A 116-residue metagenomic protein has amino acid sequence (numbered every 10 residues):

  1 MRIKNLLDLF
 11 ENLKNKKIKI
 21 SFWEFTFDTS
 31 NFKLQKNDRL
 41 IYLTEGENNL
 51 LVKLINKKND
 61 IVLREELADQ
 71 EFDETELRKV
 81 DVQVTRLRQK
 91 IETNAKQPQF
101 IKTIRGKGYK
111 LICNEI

Functional and structural regions predicted by a protein language model:
M1, I104-R105: Σ70-family region 2.3-2.4 aromatic/basic alpha-helix that recognizes the −10 promoter and nucleates DNA melting
M1-F22: Basic, amphipathic DNA-recognition helix from helix-turn-helix-like DNA-binding domains
K19, F100-I101, G108: Residues at or immediately flanking beta-strands
S21-N49, K110-I116: A structural micro-motif at secondary-structure boundaries
K33, D38-Q99, R105: Positively charged, aromatic-enriched patches within helix-turn-helix-type DNA-binding elements, predominantly
